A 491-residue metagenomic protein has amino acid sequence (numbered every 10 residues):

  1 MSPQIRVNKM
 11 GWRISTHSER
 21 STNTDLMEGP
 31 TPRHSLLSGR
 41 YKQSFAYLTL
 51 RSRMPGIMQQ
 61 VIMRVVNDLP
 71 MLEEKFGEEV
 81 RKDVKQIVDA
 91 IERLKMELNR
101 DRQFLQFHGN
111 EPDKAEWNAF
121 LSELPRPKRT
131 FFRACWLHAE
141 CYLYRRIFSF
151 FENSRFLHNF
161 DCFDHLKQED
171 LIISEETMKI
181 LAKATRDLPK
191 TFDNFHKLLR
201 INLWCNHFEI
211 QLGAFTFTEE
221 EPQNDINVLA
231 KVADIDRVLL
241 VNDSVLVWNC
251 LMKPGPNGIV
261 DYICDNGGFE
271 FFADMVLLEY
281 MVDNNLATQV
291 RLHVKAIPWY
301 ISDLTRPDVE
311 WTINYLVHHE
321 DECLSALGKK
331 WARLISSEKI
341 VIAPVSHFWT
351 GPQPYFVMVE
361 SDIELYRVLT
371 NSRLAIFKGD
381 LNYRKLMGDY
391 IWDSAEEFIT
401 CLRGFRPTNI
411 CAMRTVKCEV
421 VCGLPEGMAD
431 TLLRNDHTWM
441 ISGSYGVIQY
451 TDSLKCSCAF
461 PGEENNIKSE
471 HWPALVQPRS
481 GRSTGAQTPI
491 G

Functional and structural regions predicted by a protein language model:
S2-I259, S444, Q449-G491: Non-catalytic accessory regions outside enzyme or core folds
P3-S38, V294-A296, D303-G491: C-terminal functional extensions of proteins
L48, L137, V241, F271-M275 (+2 more regions): Conserved structured core elements
A134-H138, I263-F272, I297-W299, D380-K385: Gly/Ser/Thr-rich loops at beta-strand to alpha-helix junctions that form or flank small-molecule/cofactor-binding
I147, C264-G268, A296, R414-K417: Short, flexible loop/turn elements at secondary-structure junctions
I259, A287-R291, N409: Residues at the starts of beta-strands that form the adenosine-phosphate
I259-D261, R373-L374: Structural motif
F269-R291: Histidine-anchored nucleotide/phosphate-binding helix
